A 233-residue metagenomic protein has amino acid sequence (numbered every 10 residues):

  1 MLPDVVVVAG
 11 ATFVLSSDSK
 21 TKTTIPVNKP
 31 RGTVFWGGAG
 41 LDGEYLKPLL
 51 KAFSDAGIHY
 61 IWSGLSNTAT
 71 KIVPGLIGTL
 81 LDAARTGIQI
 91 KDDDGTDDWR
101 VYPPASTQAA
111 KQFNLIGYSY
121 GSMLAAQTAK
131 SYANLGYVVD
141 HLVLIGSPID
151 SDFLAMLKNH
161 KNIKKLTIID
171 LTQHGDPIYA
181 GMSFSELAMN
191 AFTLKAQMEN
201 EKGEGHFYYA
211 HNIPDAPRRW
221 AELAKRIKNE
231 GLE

Functional and structural regions predicted by a protein language model:
M1-L2, A210: Short intrinsically disordered, low-complexity coil segments enriched in acidic
L2-D18: Short, glycine/alanine-rich hydrophobic alpha-helices that insert into or span membranes
T21-K111, H206: Active-site catalytic motif of lipid deacylating hydrolases and related acyltransferases
K29-G32, W36-G37, Y137, A224-K228: Extended, folded domain segments that form the structural surfaces/walls around functional sites
R31, L80-S183, E233: Serine-dependent carboxylesterase/thioesterase catalytic core of lipase-like alpha/beta-hydrolase/SGNH enzymes
A39-D42, L50-F53, W62-N67, L154-E233: Lipolytic serine-hydrolase domain surface
E44, T70-K71, S119, M123 (+2 more regions): Soluble non-cytosolic domains of exported or imported proteins
